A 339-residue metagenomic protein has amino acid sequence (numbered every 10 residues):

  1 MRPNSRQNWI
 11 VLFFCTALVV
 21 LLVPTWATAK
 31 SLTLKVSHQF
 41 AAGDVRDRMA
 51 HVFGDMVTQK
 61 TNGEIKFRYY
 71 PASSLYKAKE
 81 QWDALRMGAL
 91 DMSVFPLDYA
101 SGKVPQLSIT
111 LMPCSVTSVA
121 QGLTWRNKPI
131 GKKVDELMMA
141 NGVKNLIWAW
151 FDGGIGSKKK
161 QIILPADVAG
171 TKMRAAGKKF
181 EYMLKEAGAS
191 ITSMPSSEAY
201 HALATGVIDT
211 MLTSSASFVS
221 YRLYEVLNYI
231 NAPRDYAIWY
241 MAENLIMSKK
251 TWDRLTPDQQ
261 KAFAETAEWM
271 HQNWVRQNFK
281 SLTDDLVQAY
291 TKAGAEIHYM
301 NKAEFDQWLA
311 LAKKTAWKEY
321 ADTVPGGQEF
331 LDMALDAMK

Functional and structural regions predicted by a protein language model:
M1-R2, T205: N-terminal membrane-sensor/transducer module of prokaryotic signaling receptors
R2-F14: Bacterial N-terminal signal peptides that target proteins for export
L12-P24: Bacterial N-terminal signal peptides
P24-K30: Bacterial Sec-dependent signal peptides at the C-terminal "C-region" and cleavage site
K30-Q121, I130-K339: N-terminal secretory/targeting leader peptides
T124: Short beta-strand-centered segments that line the small-molecule binding cleft or hinge of alpha/beta clamshell
